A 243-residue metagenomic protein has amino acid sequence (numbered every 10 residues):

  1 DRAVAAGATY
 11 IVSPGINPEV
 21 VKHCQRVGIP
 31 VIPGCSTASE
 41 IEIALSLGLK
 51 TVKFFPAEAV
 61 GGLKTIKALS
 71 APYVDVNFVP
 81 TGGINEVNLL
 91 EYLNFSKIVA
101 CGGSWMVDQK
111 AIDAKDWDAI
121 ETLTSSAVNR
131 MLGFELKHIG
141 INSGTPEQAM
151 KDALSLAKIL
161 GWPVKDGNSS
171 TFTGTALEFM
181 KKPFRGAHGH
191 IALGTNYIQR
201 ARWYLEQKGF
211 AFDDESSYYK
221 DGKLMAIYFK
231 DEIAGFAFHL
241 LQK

Functional and structural regions predicted by a protein language model:
D1, A8-I16, P30-I41, K50-E58 (+2 more regions): Catalytic beta/alpha-barrel core
D1-A6, S39-L47, A71, I84-A100: Catalytic cores of alpha/beta
V4, V21-R26, L45, I66-A71 (+2 more regions): Surface-exposed amphipathic alpha-helices with a cationic face
P14-V20, K53-L63, K97-I120: Glycine-rich phosphate-binding active-site loops on the catalytic face of alpha/beta enzymes
C24-G28, K110-L132: C-terminal helical cap(s) of enzyme catalytic domains, especially alpha/beta-barrels
E121, T171, T175-K182, E206-K243: Vicinal oxygen chelate
V128-A153, G186-L193: N-terminal beta-strand motif that seeds the catalytic metal site of vicinal oxygen chelate
T145-L160, R200-G209: Amphipathic alpha-helical segments
